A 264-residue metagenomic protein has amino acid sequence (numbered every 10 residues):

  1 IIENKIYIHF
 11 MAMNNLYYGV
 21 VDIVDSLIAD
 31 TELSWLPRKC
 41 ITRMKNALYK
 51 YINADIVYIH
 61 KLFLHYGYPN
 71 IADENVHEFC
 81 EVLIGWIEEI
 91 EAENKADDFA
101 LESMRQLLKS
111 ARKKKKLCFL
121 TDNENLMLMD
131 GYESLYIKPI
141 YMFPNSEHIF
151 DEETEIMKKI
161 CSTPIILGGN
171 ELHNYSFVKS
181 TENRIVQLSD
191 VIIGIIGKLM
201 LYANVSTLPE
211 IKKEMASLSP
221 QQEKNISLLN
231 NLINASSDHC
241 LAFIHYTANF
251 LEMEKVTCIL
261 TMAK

Functional and structural regions predicted by a protein language model:
I1-K264: Phosphate-ester processing/binding pockets and catalytic centers
